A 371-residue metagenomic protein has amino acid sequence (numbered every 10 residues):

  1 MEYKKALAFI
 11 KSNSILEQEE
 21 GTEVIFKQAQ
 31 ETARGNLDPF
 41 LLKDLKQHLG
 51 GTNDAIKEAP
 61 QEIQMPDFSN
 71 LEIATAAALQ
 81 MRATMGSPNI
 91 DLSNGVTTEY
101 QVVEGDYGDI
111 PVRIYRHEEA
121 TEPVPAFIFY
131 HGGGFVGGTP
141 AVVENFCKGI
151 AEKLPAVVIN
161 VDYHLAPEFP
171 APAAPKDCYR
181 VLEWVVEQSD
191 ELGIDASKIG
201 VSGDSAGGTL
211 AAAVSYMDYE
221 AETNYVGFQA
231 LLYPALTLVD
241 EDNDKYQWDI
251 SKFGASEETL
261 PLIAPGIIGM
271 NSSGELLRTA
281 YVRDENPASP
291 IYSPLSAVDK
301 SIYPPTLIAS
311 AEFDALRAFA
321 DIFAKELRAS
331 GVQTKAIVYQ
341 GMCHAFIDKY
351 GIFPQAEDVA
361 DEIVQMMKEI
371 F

Functional and structural regions predicted by a protein language model:
M1-I90: N-terminal targeting or regulatory segments adjacent to alpha/beta-hydrolase or S9 domains
E2-K27, T32-L41, T97-F371: Alpha/beta-hydrolase superfamily serine-hydrolase fold, recognizing
G86-Y100: A domain-start/cap signature at the N-terminus of enzymes
